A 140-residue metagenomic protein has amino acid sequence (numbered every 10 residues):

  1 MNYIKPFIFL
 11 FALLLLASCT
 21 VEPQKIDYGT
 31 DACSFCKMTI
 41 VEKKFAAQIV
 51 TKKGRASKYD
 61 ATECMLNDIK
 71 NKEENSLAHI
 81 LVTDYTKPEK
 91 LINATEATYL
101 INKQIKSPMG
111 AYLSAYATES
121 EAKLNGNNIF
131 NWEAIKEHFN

Functional and structural regions predicted by a protein language model:
M1-I8: Bacterial N-terminal signal peptides that target proteins for export
L15-S18: C-terminal motif of bacterial Sec signal peptides marking the signal peptidase cleavage site
T20-E22: Bacterial signal peptide processing site
G29: Short metal-coordination and nucleic-acid-contact micro-motifs, chiefly zinc-binding Cys/His arrays
A32: The −1 position to Zn-ligating cysteines in a subset of zinc-ribbon hairpins
F35-E74: Post-signal-peptide N-terminal segment of Sec-exported extracytoplasmic proteins
K43-K53, E96-S107: Short aromatic-glycine-(Arg/Gly/Cys) micro-motifs in beta-strand/loop hairpins
L113-N140: C-terminal partner/receptor-binding element of secreted or periplasmic proteins
